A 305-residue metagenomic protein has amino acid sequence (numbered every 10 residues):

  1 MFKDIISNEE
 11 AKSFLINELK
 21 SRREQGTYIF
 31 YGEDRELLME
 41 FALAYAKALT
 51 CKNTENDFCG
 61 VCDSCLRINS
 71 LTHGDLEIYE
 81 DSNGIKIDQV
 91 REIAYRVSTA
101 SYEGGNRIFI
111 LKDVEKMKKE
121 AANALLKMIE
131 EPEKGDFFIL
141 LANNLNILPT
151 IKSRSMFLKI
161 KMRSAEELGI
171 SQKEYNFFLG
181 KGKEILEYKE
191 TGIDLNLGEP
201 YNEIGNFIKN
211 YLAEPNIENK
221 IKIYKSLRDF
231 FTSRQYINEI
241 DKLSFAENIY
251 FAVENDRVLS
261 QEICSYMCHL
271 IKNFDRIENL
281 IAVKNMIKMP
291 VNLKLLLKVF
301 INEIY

Functional and structural regions predicted by a protein language model:
M1-A48, E55, S64-R67, K134-F137 (+1 more regions): Charged, glycine-rich active-site and insertion segments that engage polyanionic ligands
S13-L19, I87-I108, K116, E120-M128: Conserved alpha-helical scaffold flanking the Walker A/P-loop in AAA+ ATPase domains
K47, C51, K127-E130: Short, well-ordered alpha-helices that flank and scaffold nucleotide-derived cofactor binding pockets
E55-S64, S70-E80: Conserved catalytic segments around the Walker B and adjacent sensor/switch elements of P-loop NTPase domains
H73, A122, N144: ATP/adenylate-binding site constellation spanning eukaryotic-like Ser/Thr protein kinases, ABC-transporter
I78-Y79, L111, I160: Conserved beta-strand positions
G84, K116-M117, E131, N146-I147: Residues immediately C-terminal
I110-K112, L125, D136-N143: Structural recognition of the conserved hydrophobic beta-strand(s) that form the central parallel beta-sheet of P-loop
